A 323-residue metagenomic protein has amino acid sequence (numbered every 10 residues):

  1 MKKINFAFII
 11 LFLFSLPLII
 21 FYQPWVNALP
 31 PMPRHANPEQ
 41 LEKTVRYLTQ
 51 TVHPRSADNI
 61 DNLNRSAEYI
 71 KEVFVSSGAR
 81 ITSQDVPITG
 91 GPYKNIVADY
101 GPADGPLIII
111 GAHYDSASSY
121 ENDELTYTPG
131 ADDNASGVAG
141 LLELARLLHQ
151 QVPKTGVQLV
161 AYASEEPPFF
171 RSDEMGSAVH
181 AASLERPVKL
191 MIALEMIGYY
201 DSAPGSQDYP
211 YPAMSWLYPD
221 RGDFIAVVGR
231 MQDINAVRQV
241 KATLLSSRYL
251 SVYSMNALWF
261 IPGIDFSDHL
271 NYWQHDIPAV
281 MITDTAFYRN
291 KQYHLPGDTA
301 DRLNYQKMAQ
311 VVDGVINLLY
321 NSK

Functional and structural regions predicted by a protein language model:
N5-F21: Hydrophobic membrane-insertion alpha-helices, especially the h-region of bacterial N-terminal signal peptides
L18-R65, S77, Y288-D298: N-terminal capping segment at the start of a domain
L29-A36, T51-D61, T82-P87, D123-N134 (+5 more regions): Second-shell loop/turn segments in exported
Q40-K43, Y47, D61, R65-S76 (+10 more regions): Extracytoplasmic/secreted proteins, especially bacterial periplasmic and envelope-associated proteins
Y47-A103, Y253-M255: A non-catalytic alpha/beta surface segment that caps or lines the substrate-entry region of metallo-dependent hydrolase
P87-T89, P102-D104, Y114-S118, S164-P168 (+4 more regions): Solvent-exposed loop/turn segments at secondary-structure junctions within structured extracellular/periplasmic domains
T128-Q232, I261-I264: Acidic/histidine-rich catalytic neighborhood of metal-dependent amide-processing enzymes
L190, S202-K323: Active-site-adjacent substrate-binding region of metalloamidase/peptidase-like peptide-processing proteins
